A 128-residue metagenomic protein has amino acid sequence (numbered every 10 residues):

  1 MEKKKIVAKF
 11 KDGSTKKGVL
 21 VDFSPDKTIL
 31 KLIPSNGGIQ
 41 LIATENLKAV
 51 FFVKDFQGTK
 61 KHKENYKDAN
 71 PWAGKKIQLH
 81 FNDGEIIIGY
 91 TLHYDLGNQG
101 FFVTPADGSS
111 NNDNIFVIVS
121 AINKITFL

Functional and structural regions predicted by a protein language model:
M1-L128: Conserved RNA-binding domains used in RNP assembly and mRNA/RNA metabolism
